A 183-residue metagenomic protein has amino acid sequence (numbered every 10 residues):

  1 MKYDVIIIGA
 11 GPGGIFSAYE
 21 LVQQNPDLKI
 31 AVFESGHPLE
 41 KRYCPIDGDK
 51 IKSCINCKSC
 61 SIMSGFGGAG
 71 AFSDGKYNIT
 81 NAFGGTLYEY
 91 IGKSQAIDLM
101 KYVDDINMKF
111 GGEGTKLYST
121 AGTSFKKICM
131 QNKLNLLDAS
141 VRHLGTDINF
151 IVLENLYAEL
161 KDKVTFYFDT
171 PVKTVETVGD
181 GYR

Functional and structural regions predicted by a protein language model:
M1-G13, A31-F33: Beta1/beta-strand and adjacent pyrophosphate-binding region of the FAD-binding site in flavoprotein oxidoreductases
Y3, D27-K29, Y182: Nucleotide donor/acceptor-binding cores
S17-L21: Aromatic pocket-lining residues of Rossmann-like dinucleotide-binding sites
D27-E34, L39: Short beta-strand "acidic-cap" motif of Rossmann-like dinucleotide-binding folds
I30, L136, F166-F168: Generic structural signal for residues in well-ordered beta-strands
P38-R42, I46-K163: Conserved N-terminal/central alpha/beta ligand/cofactor-binding core
Y77, Y182-R183: Hydrophobic residues embedded in beta-strands of well-ordered beta-sheets
L144, F168-Y182: A conserved short coil-to-beta-strand element within the FAD-binding core of flavoproteins
